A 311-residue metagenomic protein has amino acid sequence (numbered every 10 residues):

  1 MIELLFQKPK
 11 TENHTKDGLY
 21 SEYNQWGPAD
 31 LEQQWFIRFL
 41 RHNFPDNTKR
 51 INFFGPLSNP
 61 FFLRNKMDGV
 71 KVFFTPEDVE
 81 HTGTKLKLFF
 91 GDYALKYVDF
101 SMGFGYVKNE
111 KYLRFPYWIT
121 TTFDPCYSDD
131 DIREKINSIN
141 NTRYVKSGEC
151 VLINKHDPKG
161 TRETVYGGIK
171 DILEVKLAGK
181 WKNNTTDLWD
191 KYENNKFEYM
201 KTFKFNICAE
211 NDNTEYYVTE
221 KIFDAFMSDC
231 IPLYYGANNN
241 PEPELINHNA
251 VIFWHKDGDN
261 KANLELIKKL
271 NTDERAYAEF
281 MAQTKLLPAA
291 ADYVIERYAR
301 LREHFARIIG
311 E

Functional and structural regions predicted by a protein language model:
I2-T75, V79, G83-A209, E215-E311: Pol beta-like nucleotidyltransferase catalytic core
